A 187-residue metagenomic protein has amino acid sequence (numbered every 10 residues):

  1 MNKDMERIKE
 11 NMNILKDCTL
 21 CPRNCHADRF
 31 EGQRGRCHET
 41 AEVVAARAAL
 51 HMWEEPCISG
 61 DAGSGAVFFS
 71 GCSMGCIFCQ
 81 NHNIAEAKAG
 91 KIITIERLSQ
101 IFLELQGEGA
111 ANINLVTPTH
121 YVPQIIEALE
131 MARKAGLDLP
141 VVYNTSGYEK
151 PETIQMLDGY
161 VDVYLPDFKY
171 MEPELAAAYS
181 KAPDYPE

Functional and structural regions predicted by a protein language model:
N2-M12, P22-H26, A62-V67: Short, intrinsically disordered, charge-biased short linear motifs at domain edges
N13-K16, G32, I93, H120: Conserved active-site and cofactor/substrate-binding residues in soluble primary-metabolism enzymes
L15-C18, P22, R34, A66-F69 (+1 more regions): Residues immediately within or flanking Cys/His clusters that coordinate Zn2+ in small zinc-binding modules
L20-G32, R36, I77-I84: Iron-sulfur cluster-binding cysteine motifs and their immediate structural context in ferredoxin-like electron-transfer
C37-V163, E172-P173: Conserved Radical SAM active-site core
Y121-I125, A176-E187: P-loop/Walker A phosphate-binding loop and immediately adjacent motor/lid segment at beta-alpha junctions
K169: Histidine/lysine/aspartate-rich catalytic loop segments that bind and position anionic ligands
